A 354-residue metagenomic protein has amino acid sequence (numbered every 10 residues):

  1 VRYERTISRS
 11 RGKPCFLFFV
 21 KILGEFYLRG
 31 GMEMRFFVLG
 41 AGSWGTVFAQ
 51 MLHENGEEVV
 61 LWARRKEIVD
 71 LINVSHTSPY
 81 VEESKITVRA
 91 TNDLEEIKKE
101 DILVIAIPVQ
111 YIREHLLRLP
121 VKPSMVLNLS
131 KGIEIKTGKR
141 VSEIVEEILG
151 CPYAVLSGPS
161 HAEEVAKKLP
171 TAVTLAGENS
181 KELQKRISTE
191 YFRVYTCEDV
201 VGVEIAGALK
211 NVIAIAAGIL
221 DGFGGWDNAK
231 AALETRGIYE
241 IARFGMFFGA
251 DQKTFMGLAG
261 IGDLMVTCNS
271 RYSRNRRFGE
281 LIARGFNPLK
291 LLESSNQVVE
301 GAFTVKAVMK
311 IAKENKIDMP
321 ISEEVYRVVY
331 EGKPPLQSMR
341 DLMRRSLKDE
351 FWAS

Functional and structural regions predicted by a protein language model:
V1-E4, V20, E25: Acidic, Ala/Val/Gly-enriched low-complexity intrinsically disordered segments
S8-S10: Serine residues within intrinsically disordered or low-complexity segments
M32-N92: NAD(P)+-binding Rossmann beta1-loop-alpha1 motif at the extreme N-terminus of oxidoreductases
E83-P170, E178-K185: Rossmann-like NAD(P)(H) cofactor-binding subdomain of soluble oxidoreductases
I144-P152, P170-T254: Internal alpha-helical scaffold of NAD(P)-dependent oxidoreductase catalytic cores
A217-G218, M246-M256, L264-S354: NAD(P)-dependent Rossmann-like dehydrogenase/reductase catalytic/cofactor-binding core
